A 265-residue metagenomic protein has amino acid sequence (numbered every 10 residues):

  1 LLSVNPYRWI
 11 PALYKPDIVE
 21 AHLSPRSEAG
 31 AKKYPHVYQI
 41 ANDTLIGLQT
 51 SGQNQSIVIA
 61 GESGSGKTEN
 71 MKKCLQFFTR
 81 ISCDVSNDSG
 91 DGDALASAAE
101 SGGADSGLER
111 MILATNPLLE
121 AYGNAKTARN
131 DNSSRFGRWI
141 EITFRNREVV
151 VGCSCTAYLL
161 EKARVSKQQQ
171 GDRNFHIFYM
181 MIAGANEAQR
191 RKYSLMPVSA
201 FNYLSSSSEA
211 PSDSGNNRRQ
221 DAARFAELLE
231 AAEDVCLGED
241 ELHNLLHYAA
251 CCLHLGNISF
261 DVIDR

Functional and structural regions predicted by a protein language model:
L1-R265: N-terminal switch/interaction subdomains of large nucleotide-dependent motors and GTPases
